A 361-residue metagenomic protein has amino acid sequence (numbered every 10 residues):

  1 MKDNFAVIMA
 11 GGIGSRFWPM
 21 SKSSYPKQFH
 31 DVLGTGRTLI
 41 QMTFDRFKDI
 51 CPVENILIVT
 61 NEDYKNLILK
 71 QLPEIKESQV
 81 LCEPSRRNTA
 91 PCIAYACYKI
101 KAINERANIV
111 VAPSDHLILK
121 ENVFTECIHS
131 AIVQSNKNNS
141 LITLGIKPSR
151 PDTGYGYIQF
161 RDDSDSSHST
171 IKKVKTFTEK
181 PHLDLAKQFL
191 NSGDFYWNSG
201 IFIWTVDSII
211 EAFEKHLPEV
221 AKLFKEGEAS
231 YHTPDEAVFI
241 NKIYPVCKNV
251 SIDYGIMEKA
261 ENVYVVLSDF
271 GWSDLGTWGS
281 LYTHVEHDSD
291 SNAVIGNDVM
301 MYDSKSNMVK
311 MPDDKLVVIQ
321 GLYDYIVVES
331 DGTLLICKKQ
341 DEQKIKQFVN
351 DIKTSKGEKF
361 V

Functional and structural regions predicted by a protein language model:
M1, V206-V361: Left-handed beta-helix
M1-I8, R16-S23, G34-P113, L117-H129 (+2 more regions): Conserved N-terminal catalytic core of the sugar/cofactor nucleotidyltransferase
I8-A10, V59, V110-P113, T143-K147 (+2 more regions): Short beta-strand segments
I40, A96, D115, I158 (+3 more regions): Residue-level signal for inorganic ion chemistry
I109, K175, D194, I201-F202 (+3 more regions): A residue-level structural signature of the nucleotidyltransferase/glycosyltransferase Rossmann-like core
E121-N241, Y264, D314, K339: Conserved core of the sugar-phosphate nucleotidyltransferase
